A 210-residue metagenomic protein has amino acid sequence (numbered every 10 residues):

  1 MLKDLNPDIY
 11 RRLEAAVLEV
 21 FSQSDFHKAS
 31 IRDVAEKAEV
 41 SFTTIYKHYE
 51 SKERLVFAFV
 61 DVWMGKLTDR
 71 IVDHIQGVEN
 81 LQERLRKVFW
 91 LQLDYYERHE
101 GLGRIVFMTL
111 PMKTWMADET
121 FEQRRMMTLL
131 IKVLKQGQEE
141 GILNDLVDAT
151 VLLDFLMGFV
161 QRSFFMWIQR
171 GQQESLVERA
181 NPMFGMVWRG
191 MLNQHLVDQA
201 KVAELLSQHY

Functional and structural regions predicted by a protein language model:
N6, V56, V60, M64 (+4 more regions): Amphipathic, non-transmembrane alpha-helical scaffold segments
I9-V17, V34, F59-W63, L67 (+1 more regions): Generic hydrophobic, amphipathic alpha-helix propensity
R12, V20-R54, A58: Helix-turn-helix
A58, V72-R98, L153-L156: Hydrophobic alpha-helical connector segments
H74-I75, G103-L110, W167-G171: Secondary-structure edge/capping motif, primarily at the C-terminal ends of alpha-helices and the immediately following
R86, A149-M157, Q161, V177 (+1 more regions): Short, well-structured alpha-helical segments
D94, T128, K132-E140, R170-Y210: C-terminal peripheral helix-coil segments that are non-catalytic and often amphipathic
D94-K132, E139-I142, T150-V151: Short secondary-structure transition hinges
